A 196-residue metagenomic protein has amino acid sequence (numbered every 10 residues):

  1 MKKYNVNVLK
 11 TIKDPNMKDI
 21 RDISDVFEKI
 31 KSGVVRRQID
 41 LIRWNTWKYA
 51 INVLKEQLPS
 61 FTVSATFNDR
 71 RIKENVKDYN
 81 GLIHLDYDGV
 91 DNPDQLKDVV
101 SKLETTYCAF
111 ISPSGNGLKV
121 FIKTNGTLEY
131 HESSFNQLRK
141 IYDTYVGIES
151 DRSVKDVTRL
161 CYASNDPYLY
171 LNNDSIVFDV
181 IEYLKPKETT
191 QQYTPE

Functional and structural regions predicted by a protein language model:
M1-G81, K187-E196: DNA replication initiation on ssDNA origins
L58, N80-L82, G115, V157-T158: Sequence-level motif detector for i,i+2 pairs with an aromatic at +2
R70-N75, L96-P113, G147-R152: Catalytic micro-motifs at enzyme active sites that drive phosphoryl/nucleotidyl and oxygen chemistry
L85, Y107-Y130, S134, R159-S164: Histidine-centered divalent-metal-coordination microenvironment in nucleic-acid enzymes
D86-D94: Short, surface-exposed ligand-recognition loops at beta-strand->loop->(often short) alpha-helix junctions that present
L96-K102, K123-I148, L169-K187: Helical (often loop-to-helix) elements that flank the catalytic cores of nucleotide-handling enzymes
E149-P167: Acidic carboxylate-rich catalytic motifs and surrounding loops in phosphoryl-/glycosyl-chemistry enzymes
